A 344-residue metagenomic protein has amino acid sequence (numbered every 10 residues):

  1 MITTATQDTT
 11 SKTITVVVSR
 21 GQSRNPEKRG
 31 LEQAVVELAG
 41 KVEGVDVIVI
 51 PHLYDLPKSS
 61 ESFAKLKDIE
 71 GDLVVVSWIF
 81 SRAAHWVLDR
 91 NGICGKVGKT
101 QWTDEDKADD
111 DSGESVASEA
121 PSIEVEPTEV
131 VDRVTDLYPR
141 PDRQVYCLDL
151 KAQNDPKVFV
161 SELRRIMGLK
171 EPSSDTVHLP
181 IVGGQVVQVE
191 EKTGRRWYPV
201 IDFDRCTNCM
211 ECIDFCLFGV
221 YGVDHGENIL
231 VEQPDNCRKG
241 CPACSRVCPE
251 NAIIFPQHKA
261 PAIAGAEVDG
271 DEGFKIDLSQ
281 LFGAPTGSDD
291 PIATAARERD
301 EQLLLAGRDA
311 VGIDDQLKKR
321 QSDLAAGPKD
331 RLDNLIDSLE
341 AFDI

Functional and structural regions predicted by a protein language model:
M1-V189, G194, L332-I344: Iron-sulfur-associated redox domains of electron-transfer enzymes in respiratory and anaerobic energy metabolism
I2-T4, T9-I14, P234-I344: Flanking helices and flexible, charged tails adjoining ferredoxin-like Fe-S electron-transfer domains in multi-subunit
V49, A83, D149, D155 (+5 more regions): Poly-acidic low-complexity segments
E61, L88, G95-K96, D106-D110 (+5 more regions): Charge-rich, low-complexity amphipathic helices in intrinsically disordered tails/linkers adjacent to domains
W78, L217, P249: Short glycine-/small-residue-rich Rossmann-like dinucleotide-binding loops
V186-E211, G219-R246, F255-A264: Ferredoxin-like iron-sulfur electron-transfer modules
